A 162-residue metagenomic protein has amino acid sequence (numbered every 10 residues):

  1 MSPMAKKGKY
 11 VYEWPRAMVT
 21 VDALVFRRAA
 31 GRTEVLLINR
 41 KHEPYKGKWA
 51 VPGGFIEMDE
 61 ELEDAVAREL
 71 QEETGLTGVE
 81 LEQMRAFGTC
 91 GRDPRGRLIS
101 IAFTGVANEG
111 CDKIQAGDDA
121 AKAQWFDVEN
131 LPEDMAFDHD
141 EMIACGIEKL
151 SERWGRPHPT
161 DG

Functional and structural regions predicted by a protein language model:
S2-A50, E63, G78: N-terminal strand-loop-strand
I56-H158: Unchanged
G162: A conserved mid-domain beta-alpha-beta active-site/ligand-binding segment of alpha/beta enzyme cores
